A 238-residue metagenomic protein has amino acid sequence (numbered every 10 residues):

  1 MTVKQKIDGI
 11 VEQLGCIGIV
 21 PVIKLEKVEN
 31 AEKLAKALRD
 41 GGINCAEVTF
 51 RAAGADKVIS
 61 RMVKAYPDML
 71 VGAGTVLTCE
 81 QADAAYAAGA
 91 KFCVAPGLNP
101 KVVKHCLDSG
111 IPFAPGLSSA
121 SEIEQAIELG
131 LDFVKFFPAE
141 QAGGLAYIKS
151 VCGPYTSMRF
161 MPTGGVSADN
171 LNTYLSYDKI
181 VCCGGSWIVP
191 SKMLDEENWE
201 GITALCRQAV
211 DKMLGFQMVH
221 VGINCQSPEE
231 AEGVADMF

Functional and structural regions predicted by a protein language model:
M1-E80, A84-A88, D108, A168 (+1 more regions): Conserved N-terminal beta1-alpha1 strand-loop-helix module at the mouth
I10-I23, V210-A235: N-terminal beta-strand motif that seeds the catalytic metal site of vicinal oxygen chelate
V22-K24, N44-A52, M69-L77, A90-L98 (+3 more regions): Catalytic beta/alpha-barrel core
L34, T78-A88, S121-L129, A146 (+1 more regions): Catalytic cores of alpha/beta
A37-L38, M62, A85, C106 (+4 more regions): Generic structural signal for hydrophobic
R39-N44, A65-M69, A87-C93, D108-A114 (+3 more regions): Glycine-enriched alpha-helix->loop->beta-strand junction motifs that scaffold or abut catalytic
A73-G74, P162-V166, C183-S186: Glycine-rich beta-strand-to-loop/alpha-helix junction loops that act as flexible
P96-V102, K135-L145, K179-G201: Glycine-rich phosphate-binding active-site loops on the catalytic face of alpha/beta enzymes
